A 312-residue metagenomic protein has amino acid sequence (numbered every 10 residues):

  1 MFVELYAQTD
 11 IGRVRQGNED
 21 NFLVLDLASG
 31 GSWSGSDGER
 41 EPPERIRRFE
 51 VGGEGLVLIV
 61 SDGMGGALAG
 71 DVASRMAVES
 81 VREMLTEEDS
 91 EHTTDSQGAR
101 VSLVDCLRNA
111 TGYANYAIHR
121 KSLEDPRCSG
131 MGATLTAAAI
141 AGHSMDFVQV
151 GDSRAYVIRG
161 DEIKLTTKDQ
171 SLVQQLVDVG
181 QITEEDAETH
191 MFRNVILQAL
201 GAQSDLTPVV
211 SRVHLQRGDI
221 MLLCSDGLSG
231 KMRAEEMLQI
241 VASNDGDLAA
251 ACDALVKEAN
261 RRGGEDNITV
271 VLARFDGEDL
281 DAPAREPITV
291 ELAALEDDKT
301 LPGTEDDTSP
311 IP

Functional and structural regions predicted by a protein language model:
M1-P312: PP2C/PPM-type serine/threonine phosphatase catalytic domain
